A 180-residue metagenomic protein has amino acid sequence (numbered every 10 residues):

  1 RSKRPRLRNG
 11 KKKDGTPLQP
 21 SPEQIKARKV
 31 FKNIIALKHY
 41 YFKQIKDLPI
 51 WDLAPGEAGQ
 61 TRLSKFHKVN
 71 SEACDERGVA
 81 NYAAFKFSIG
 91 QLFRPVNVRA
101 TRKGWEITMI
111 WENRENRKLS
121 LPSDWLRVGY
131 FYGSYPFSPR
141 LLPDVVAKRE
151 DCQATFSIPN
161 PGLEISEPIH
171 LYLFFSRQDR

Functional and structural regions predicted by a protein language model:
R1-P95: Long, polar/Ser/Thr-enriched low-complexity segments that form simple helices or flexible linkers at protein ends
L53-R180: Charged linear interaction tracts used for macromolecular binding and regulation
